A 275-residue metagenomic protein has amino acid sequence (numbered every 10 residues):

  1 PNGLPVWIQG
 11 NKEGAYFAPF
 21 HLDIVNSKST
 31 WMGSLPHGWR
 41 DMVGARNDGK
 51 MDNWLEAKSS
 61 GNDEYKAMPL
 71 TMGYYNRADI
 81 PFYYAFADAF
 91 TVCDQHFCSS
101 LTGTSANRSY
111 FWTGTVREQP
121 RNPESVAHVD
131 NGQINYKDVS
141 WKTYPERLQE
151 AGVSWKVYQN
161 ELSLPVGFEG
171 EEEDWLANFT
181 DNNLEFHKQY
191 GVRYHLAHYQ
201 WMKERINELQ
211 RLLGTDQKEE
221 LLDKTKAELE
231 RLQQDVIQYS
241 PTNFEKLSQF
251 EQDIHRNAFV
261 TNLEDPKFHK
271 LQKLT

Functional and structural regions predicted by a protein language model:
P1-T275: N-terminal pro-sequences and low-complexity stem/linker regions of secreted or lumenal proteins
